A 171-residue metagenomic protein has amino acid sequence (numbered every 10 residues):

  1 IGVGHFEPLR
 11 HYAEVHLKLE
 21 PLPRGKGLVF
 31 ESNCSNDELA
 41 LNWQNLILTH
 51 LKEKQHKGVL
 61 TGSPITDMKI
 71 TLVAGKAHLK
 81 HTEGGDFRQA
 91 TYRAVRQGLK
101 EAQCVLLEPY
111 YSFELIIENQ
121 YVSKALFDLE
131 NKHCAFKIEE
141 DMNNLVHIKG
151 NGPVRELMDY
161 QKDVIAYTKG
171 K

Functional and structural regions predicted by a protein language model:
I1-K171: Accessory interaction regions appended to the cores of large information-processing enzymes
